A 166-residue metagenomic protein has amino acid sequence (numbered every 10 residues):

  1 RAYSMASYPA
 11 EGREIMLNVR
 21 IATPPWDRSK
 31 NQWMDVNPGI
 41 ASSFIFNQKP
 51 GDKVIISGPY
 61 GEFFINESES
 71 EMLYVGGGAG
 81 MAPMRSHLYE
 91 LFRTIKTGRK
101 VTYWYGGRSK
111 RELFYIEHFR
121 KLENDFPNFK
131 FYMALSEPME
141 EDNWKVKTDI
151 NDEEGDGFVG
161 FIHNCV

Functional and structural regions predicted by a protein language model:
R1-A2, G61-E69: Short, Lys/Arg- and Gly-enriched loop/turn segments at beta-strand edges
R1-P50, G107-R108, A134-P138: Ferredoxin-reductase
M5, M81-I95: Histidine-anchored nucleotide/phosphate-binding helix
S29, N66-E69, M84-E90, Y115-I116: A short secondary-structure junction signal
D52-I56, R99-V166: Reductase modules of NAD(P)H-dependent flavoproteins
I55-Y60, R85: Conserved metal-binding segment of the jelly-roll/cupin
E69-S70, R93-V101: Conserved S-adenosyl-L-methionine
E71-V75: Conserved beta-strand elements of the Class I
